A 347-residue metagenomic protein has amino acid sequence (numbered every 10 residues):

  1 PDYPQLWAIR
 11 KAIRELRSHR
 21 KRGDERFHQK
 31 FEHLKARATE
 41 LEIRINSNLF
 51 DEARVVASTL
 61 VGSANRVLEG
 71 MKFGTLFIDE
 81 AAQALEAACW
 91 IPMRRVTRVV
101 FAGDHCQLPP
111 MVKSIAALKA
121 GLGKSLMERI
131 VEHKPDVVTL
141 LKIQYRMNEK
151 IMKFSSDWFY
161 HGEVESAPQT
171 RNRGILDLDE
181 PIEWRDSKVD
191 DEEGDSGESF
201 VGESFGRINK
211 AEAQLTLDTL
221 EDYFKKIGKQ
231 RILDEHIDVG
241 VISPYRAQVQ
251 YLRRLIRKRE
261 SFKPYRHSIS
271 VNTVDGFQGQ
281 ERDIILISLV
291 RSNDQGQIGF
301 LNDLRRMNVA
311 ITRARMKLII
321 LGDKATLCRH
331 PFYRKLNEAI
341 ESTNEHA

Functional and structural regions predicted by a protein language model:
P1-G74: Conserved helicase NTPase catalytic core signature
S47, V61-A347: Conserved helicase motor core of SF1/SF2 NTP-dependent helicases
